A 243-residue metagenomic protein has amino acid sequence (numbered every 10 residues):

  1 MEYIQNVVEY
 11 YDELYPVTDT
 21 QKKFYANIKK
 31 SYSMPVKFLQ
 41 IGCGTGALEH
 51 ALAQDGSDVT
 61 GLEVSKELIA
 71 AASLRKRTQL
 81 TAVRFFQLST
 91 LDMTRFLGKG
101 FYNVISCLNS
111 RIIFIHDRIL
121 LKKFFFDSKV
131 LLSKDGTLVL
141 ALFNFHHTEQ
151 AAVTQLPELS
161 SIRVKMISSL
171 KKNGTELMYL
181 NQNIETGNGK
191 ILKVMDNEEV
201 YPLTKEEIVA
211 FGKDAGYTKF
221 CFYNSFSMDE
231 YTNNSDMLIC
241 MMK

Functional and structural regions predicted by a protein language model:
M1-M34: Conserved class I S-adenosyl-L-methionine
P35-G44: Conserved class I S-adenosyl-L-methionine
A47-M93: Class I SAM-dependent methyltransferase SAM/SAH-binding core
R95-I105: A short acidic, Gly/Pro-enriched loop at the edge of an enzyme's catalytic core that lines a small-molecule cofactor
N103-I119: A short SAM/SAH-binding and catalytic strip from SAM-dependent methyltransferases
K122-K134: A short glycine-rich, Lys/Arg-flanked "PGG" loop and its adjoining helix->strand segment in the class I
V139-V209: SAM-dependent methyltransferase
K205-K243: C-terminal lobe and adjacent flexible extensions of AdoMet/dcAdoMet transferase-like proteins
